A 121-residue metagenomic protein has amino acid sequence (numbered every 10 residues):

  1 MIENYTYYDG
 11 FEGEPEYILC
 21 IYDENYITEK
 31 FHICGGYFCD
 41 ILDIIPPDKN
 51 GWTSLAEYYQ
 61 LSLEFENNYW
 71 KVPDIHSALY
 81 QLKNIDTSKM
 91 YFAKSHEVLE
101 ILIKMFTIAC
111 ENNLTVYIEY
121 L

Functional and structural regions predicted by a protein language model:
M1-L121: Acidic (Asp/Glu-rich) sequence patches and key acidic residues that form negatively charged surfaces used
